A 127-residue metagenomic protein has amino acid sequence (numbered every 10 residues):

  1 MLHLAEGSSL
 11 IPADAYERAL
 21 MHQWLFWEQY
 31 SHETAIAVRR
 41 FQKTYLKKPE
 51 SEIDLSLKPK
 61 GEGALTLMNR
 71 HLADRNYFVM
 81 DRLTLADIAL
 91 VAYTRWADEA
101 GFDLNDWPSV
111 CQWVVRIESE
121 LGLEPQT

Functional and structural regions predicted by a protein language model:
M1-L55, N69: GST-like domain detector, emphasizing the conserved glutathione-binding G-site in the N-terminal thioredoxin-like
L4-S8, K48, D74-R75, R95-A100: Alpha-helix C-capping/helix-to-loop hinge sites
G7, R70-R82, L121-T127: Surface-exposed helix-capping loop/turn segments at secondary-structure junctions
S9, L55-S56, G101-P108: Structural helix-adjacent loops and short alpha-helical linkers that scaffold large soluble proteins
M21, P108-V110: Domain-level recognition of soluble alpha/beta enzyme cores, biased toward histidine phosphatases/phosphomutases
I36-R40, F78-D103, R116-I117: GST superfamily/GST-like fold recognition
D54-L72: Amphipathic alpha-helical packing segments from all-alpha helical-bundle domains
